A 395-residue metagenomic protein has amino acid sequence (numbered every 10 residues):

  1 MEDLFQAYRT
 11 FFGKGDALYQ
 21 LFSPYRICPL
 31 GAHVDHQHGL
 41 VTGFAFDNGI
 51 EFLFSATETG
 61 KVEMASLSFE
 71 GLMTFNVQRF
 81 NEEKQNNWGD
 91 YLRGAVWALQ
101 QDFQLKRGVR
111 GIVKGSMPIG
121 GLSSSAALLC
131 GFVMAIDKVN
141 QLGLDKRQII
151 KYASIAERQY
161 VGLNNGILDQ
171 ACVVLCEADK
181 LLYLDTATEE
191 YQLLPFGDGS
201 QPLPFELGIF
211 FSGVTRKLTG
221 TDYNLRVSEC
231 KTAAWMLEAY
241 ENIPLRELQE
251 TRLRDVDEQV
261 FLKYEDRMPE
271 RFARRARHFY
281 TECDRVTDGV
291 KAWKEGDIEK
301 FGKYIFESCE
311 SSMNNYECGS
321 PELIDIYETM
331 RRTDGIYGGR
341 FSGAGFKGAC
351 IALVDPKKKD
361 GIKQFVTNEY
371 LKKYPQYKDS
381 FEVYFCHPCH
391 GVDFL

Functional and structural regions predicted by a protein language model:
M1-L40, T74-R79, K84-G199, R332 (+1 more regions): Gly/Ser-rich oxyanion-binding loop with an adjacent helix/lid that shapes the negatively charged ligand pocket
M1-R26, L30, E51-Q85, K180-G338 (+1 more regions): C-terminal nucleotide
H38-A45, R226-V227: Short Gly/aromatic-enriched secondary-structure transition segments
T42-A45, I50-F54: Catalytic-core region of right-hand nucleic acid polymerases
N48, R107, P204-E206, G348: Residues at beta-strand starts and edge strands
A126-L129, A349-V354: FabD-like malonyl-/acyl-CoA
M134, G348-A349: Catalytic DNA-binding helix-loop module of base-excision-repair DNA glycosylases/AP lyases
